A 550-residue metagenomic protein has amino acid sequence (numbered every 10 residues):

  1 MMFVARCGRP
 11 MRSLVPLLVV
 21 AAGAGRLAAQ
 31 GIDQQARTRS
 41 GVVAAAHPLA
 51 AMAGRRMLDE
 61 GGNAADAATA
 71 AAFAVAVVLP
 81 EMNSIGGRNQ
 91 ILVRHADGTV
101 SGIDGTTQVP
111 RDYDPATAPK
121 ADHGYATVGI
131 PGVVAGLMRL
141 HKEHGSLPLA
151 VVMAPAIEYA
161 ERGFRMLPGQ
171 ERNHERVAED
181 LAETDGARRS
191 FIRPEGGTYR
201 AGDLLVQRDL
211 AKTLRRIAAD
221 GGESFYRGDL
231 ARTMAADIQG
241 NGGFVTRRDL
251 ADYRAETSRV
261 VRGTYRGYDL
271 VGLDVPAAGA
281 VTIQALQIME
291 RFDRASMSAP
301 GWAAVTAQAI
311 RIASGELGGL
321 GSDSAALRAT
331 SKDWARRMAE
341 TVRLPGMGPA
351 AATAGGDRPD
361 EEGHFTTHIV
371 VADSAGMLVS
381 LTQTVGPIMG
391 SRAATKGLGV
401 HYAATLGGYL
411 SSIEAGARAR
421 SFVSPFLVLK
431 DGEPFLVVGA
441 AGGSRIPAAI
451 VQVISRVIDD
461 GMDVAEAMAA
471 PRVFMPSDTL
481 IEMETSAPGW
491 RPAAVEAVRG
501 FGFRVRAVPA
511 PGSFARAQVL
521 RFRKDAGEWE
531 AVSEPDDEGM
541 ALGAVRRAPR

Functional and structural regions predicted by a protein language model:
M1-V15: Bacterial N-terminal signal peptides that target proteins for export
R12-R26: Bacterial N-terminal signal peptides
Q30-M52, R56, G62-G221, F225-R227 (+3 more regions): Noncatalytic scaffold domains of N-terminal-nucleophile
V77-S84, L92-R94, T99-S101, F244-T246 (+4 more regions): Active-site rim segments in enzyme catalytic domains, especially the processed small/beta chain of N-terminal
N83-H95, T367-V371, P425-L427, F514-F522 (+1 more regions): Short beta-strand scaffold segments in enzyme catalytic cores
T257, G363-T366, S421-V423: Short, small/polar residue-rich loop motifs at catalytic or cofactor-binding pockets
D293-T384, L398, P509: Internal maturation/activation junctions in enzymes
A303, G319, A375, A417 (+2 more regions): Extended C-terminal subregions enriched in glycine
